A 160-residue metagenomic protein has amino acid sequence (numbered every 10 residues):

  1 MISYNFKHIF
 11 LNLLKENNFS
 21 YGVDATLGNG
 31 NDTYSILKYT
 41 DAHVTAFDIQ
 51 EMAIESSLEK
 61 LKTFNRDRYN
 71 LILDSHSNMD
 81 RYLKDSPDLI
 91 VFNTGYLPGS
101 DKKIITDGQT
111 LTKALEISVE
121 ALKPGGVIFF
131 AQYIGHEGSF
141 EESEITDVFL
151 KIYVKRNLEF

Functional and structural regions predicted by a protein language model:
M1-F19, N31: S-adenosyl-L-methionine
N29-D41: Conserved SAM-binding loop of SAM-dependent methyltransferases across substrates and taxa, primarily the Class I
H43-D48: Conserved SAM-binding motif I beta-strand of class I
S57-L58: Conserved SAM-binding loop
N65-H76: Conserved SAM-binding strand-loop segment of SAM-dependent methyltransferases
R81-I90: A short acidic, Gly/Pro-enriched loop at the edge of an enzyme's catalytic core that lines a small-molecule cofactor
F92-K113: Mobile active-site "lid"/loop adjacent to the S-adenosyl-L-methionine
G125-Q132: Conserved beta-strand signature within the Rossmann-like core of class I S-adenosyl-L-methionine
